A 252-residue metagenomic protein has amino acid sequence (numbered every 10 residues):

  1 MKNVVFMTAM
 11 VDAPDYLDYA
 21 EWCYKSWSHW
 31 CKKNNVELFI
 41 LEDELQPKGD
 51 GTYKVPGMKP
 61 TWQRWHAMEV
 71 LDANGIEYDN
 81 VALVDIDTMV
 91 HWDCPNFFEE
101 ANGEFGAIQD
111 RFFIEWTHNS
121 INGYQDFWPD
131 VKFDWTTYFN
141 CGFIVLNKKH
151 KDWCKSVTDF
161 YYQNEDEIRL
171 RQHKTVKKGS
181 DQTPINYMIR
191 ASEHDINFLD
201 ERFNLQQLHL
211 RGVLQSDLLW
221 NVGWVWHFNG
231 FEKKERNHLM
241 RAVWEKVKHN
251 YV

Functional and structural regions predicted by a protein language model:
M1-H66, V70-Y78, D152, S192 (+2 more regions): N-terminal anchoring/stem segment of glycosyltransferases
F6, E37-L41, A82-D85, G106-I108 (+2 more regions): A structural signal for short, well-ordered beta-strand segments and their strand-loop junctions that often border
D15-Y16, P47-D50, V90-D93, F97-E99 (+4 more regions): Short catalytic/ligand-binding loop motif for oxyanion handling, primarily in non-cytosolic enzymes, centered on
Y24-S28, M68, P95-F98, I185-N186 (+1 more regions): Short amphipathic alpha-helical segments and helix-helix/interface helices
V55, K59, S120-Q125, G212-L219: Short, surface-exposed amphipathic charged segments that create phosphate/polyanion-binding patches used for binding
P56, P60-S120, V145: GT-A fold catalytic core of metal-dependent nucleotide-sugar glycosyltransferases, centered on the diacidic
H66, T136-H238: Catalytic core and acceptor-binding pocket of nucleotide-sugar-dependent glycosyltransferases
C94-I168: Conserved catalytic core of nucleotide-sugar-dependent glycosyltransferases
